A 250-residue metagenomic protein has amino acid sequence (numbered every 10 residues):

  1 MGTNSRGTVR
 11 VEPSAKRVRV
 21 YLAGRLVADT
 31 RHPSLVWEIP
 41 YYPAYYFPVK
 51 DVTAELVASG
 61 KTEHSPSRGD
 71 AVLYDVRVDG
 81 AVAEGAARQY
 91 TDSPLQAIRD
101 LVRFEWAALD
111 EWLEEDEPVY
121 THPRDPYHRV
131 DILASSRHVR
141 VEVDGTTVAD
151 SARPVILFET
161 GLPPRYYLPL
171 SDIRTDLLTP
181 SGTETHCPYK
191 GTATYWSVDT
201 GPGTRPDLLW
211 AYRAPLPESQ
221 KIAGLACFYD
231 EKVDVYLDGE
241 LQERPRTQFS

Functional and structural regions predicted by a protein language model:
M1-S250: Terminal leader/tail segments of proteins
